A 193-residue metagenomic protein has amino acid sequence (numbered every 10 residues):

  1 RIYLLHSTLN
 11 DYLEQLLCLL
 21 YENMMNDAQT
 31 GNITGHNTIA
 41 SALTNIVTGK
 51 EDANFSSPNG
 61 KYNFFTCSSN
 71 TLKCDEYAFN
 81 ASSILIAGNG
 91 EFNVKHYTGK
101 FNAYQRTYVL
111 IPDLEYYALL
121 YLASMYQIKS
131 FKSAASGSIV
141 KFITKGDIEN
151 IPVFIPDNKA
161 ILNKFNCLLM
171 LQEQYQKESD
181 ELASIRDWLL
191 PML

Functional and structural regions predicted by a protein language model:
R1-S68, D157-L193: Non-catalytic DNA-recognition/assembly elements of restriction-modification systems
G35-P156: DNA target-recognition domains and sequence-specific DNA-contacting regions of bacterial/archaeal
